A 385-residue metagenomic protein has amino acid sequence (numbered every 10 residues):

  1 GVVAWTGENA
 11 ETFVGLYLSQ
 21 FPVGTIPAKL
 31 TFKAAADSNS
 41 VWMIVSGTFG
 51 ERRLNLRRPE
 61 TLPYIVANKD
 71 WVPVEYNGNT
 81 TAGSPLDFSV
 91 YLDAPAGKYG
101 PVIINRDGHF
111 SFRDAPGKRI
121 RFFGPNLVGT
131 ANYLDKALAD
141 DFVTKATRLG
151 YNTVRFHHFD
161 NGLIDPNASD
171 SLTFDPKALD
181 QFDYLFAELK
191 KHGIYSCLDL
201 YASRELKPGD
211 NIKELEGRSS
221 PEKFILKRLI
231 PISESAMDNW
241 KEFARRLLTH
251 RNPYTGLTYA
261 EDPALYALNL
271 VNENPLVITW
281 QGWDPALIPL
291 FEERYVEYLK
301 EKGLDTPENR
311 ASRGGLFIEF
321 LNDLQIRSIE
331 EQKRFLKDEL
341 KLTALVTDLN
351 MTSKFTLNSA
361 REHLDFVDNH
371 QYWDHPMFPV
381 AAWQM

Functional and structural regions predicted by a protein language model:
G1-N126, N132-A137, D141-K145, L149-N152: Mature N-terminal, pre-catalytic/accessory segment of carbohydrate-active enzymes
W42, Y99-H109, R113-M377: Active-site mouth of glycoside hydrolases
W383-M385: Surface-exposed acidic, glycine/proline-enriched linker/cap segments that occur as 15-30-residue helix-coil
